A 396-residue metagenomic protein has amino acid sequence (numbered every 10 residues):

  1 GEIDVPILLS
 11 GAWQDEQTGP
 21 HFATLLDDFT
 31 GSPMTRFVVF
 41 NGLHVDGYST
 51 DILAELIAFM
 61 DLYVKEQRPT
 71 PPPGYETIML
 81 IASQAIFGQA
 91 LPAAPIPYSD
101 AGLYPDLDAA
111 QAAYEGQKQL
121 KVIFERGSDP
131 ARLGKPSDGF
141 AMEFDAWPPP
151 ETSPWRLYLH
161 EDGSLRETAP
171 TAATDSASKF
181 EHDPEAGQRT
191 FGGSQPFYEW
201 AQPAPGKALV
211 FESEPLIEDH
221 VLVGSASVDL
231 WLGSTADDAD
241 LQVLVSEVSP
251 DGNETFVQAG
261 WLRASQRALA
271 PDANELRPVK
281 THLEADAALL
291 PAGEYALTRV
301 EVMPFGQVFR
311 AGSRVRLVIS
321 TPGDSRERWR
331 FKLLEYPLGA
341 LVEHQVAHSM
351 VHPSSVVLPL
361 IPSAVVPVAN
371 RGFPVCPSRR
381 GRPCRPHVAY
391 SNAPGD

Functional and structural regions predicted by a protein language model:
I3, L9-G11: Short beta-strand/loop motif that positions the catalytic acidic residue of the alpha/beta-hydrolase fold
I7, V39-G42, D138-F140: Flexible glycine/proline-enriched surface loops and loop-helix/loop-strand junctions
W13-D15, G42-L43, P322: Acidic beta-to-alpha connecting loop that harbors the catalytic carboxylate
E16-A23: Conserved alpha/beta-hydrolase "acid-adjacent" motif
L25-F29: Extracytoplasmic/periplasmic substrate-binding proteins
T30-V45: Catalytic histidine neighborhood in serine/cysteine hydrolases with alpha/beta-hydrolase-type architecture
G47-D396: C-terminal, loop-rich substrate-recognition/catalytic regions characterized by aromatic stacking residues
